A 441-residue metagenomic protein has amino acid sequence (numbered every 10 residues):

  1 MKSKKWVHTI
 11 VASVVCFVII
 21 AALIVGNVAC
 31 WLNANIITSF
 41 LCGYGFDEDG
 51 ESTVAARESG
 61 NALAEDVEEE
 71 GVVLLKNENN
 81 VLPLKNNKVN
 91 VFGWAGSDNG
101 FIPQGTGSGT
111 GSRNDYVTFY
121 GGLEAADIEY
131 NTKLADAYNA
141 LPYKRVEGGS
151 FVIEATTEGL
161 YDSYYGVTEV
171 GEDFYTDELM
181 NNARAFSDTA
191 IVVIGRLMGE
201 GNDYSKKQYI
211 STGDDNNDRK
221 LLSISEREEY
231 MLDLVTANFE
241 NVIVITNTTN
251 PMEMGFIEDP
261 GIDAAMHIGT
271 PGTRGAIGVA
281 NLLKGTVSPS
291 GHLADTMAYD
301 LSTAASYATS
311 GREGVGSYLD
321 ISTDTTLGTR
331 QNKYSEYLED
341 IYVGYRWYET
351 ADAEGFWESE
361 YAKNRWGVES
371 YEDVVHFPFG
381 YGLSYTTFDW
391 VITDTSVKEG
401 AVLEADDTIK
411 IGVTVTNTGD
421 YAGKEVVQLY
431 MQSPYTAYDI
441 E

Functional and structural regions predicted by a protein language model:
M1-E441: C-terminal non-catalytic regions of proteins with extracellular/luminal or membrane-system context
